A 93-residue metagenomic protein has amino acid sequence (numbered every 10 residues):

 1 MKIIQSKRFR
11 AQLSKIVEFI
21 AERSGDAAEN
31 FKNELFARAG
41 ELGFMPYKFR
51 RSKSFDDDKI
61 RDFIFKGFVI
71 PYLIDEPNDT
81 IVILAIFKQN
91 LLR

Functional and structural regions predicted by a protein language model:
M1-K2, R93: Absolute protein N-terminus
K2-K59, E76-P77: Basic, Lys/Arg-enriched alpha-helical interface segments
F65-F68, L73-R93: Enriched for short, Lys/Arg-rich terminal
